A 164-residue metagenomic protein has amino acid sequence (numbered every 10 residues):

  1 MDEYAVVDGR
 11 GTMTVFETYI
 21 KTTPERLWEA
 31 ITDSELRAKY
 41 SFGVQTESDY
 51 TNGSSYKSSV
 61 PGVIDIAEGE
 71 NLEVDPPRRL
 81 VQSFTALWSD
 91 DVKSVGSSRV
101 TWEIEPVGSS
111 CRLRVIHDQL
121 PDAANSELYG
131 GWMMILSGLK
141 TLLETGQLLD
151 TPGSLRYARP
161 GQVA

Functional and structural regions predicted by a protein language model:
M1-E47, A164: Hydrophobic ligand-binding cavity/cleft-lining segments
E3-A5, Y56-S58, W88-V92: Short, P/G- and charge-enriched loop/turn segments at secondary-structure junctions
M13, S89-M134, L139-T141: Beta-strand/loop substructures that line and gate deep hydrophobic ligand-binding cavities in soluble
V15-F16, S34-E70, P77-R79, T151-Q162: Short beta-edge strand/loop motif at the mouth of beta-sheet-based domains
E17-T18, E68-E73, S98-E105: Hydrophobic/aromatic beta-strand elements that line small-molecule binding cavities or substrate pockets in beta-rich
P24-E25, L72-R79, E103-R112: A short, structured loop/turn motif at beta-sheet edges
L27-W28, R37, Y56, N71 (+4 more regions): Hydrophobic pocket/interface hotspot
T141-T151: Surface-exposed helix-capping loop/turn segments at secondary-structure junctions
